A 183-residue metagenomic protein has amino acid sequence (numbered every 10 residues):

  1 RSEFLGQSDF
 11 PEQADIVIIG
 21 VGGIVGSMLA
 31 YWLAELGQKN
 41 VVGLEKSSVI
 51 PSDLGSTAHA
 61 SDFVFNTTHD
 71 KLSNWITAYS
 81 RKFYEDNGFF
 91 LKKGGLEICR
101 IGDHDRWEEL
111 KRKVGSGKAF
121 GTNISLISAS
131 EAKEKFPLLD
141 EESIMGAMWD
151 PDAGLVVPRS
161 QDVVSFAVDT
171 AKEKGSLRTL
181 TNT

Functional and structural regions predicted by a protein language model:
R1-I16, W32-N40: Extreme N-terminal leader/targeting segments of oxidoreductases
I18-V21, L44: Conserved N-terminal Rossmann-fold NAD(P)-binding element of oxidoreductases
V25-S27: N-terminal Rossmann-fold NAD(P) dinucleotide-binding loop
L33-A34, G117, A171: Hydrophobic alpha-helical packing residues
A34-T57: Glycine-rich FAD pyrophosphate-binding loop
S47-V49, A132, A167: Short beta-to-alpha linker loops that shape the active-site pocket of alpha/beta-hydrolase fold enzymes
A60-L138, M145: Dinucleotide-binding Rossmann-like beta1-alpha1 core, especially the glycine-rich loop that anchors the ADP
W149-T183: Helical element adjacent to the flavin cofactor pocket in flavoenzyme catalytic cores
